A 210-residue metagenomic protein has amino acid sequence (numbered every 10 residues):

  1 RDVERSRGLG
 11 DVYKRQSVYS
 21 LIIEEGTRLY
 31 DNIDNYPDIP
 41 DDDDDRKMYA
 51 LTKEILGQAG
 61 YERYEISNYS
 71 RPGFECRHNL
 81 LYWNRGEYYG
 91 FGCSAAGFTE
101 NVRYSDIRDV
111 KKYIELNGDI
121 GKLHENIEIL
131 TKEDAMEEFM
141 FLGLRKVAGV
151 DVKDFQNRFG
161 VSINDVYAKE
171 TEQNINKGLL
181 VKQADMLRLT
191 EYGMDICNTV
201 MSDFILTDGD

Functional and structural regions predicted by a protein language model:
R1, R5-V161, G209: C-terminal scaffold of the Radical SAM
G57, I175-N176: Alpha-helix C-terminal capping/helix-coil junction sites
V161-Q173: Short amphipathic alpha-helical interaction segments
N176-D185: A short, conserved structural fragment
M186-T190: Minor-groove-contacting beta-hairpin "wing" of winged helix-turn-helix DNA-binding domains
M194-D210: Short, amphipathic alpha-helical interaction segments positioned at domain boundaries
